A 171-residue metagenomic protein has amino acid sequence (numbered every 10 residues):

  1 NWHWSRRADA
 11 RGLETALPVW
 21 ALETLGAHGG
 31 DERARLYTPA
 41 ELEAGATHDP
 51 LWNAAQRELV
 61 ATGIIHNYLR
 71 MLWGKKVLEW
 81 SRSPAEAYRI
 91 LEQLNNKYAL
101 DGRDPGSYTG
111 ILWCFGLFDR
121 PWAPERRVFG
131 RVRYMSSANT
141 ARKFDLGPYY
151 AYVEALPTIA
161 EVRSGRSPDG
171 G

Functional and structural regions predicted by a protein language model:
N1-A10, E79-A85, F118-W122, N139-T140: Short helix-capping/linker segments at secondary-structure and domain boundaries
N1-H66, G130-Y134: Gly/Thr-rich phosphate-binding loop signature of adenosyl cofactor/nucleotide-binding cores
N1-W20, E32, K143-G171: Glycine/tryptophan-enriched, flexible segments
W2-S5, G63, N67, A99-G106 (+3 more regions): Residue-level signal for secondary-structure boundary elements
D9-G12, P18-V19, R70-Y98, P105-Y108 (+1 more regions): Active/binding-pocket-proximal capping segment
G45-N53, L59-L72, S81, A85-Y88 (+2 more regions): Conserved structured core elements
A55, M71-K76, F115, S136: Active-site proximal loops enriched in glycine and acidic residues that flank catalytic Cys/His/Asp and coordinate
E86, I90-L146: Conserved, well-ordered active-site substructure
